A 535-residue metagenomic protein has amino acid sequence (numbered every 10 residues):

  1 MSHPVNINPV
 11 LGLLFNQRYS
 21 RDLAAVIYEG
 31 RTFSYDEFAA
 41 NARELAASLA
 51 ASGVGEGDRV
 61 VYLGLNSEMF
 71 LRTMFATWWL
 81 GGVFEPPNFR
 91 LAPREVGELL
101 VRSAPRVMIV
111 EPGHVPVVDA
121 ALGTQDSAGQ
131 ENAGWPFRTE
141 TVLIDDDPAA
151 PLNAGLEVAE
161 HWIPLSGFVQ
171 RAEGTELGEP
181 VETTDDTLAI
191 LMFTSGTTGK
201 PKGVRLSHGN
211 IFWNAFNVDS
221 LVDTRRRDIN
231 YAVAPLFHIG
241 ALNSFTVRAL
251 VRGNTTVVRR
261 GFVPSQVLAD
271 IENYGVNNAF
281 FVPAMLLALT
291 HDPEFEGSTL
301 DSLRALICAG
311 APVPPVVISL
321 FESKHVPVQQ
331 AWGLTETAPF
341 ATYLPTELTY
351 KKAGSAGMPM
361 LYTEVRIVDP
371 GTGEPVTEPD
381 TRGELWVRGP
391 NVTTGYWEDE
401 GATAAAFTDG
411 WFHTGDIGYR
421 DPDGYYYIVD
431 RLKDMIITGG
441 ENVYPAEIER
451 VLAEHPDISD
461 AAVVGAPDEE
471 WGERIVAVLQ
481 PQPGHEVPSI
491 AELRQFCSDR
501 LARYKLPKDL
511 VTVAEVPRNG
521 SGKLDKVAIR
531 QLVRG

Functional and structural regions predicted by a protein language model:
M1-S52, E56, L80, A128-A133 (+4 more regions): N-lobe entry segment of adenylate-forming
R31, S48-R94, P112, N442: Conserved AMP-binding/adenylate-forming
A39-A47, D185, V204-R225, V233 (+3 more regions): Conserved structural elements of the adenylate-forming
L91, V110, G389, T394-G395 (+4 more regions): AMP-binding/adenylate-forming catalytic core of the ANL superfamily
P148, E157-F193, K200, D223-I229: Conserved pre-ATP/AMP-binding loop-to-beta segment of ANL
F212-I229, F237-N278, D292: Conserved AMP-binding/adenylation subdomain of ANL enzymes
V276-F281, T290-K351, E364: Gly/Ser/Thr-rich phosphate-binding loop
R366-W386, A406, P422-D423, G484-I490 (+1 more regions): Conserved beta-loop-beta connector loops within the AMP-binding
